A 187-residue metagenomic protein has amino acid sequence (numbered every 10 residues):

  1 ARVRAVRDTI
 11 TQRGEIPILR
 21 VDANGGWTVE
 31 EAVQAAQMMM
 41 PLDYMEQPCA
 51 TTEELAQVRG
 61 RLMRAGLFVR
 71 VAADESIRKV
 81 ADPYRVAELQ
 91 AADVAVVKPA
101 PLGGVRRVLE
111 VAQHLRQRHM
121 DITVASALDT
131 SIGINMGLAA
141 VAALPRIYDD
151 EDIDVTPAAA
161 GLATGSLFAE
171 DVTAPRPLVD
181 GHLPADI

Functional and structural regions predicted by a protein language model:
A1-I134, F168-L178: Catalytic core of soluble alpha/beta enzymes
V29, A127-I187: Flexible C-terminal active-site loop/helix
